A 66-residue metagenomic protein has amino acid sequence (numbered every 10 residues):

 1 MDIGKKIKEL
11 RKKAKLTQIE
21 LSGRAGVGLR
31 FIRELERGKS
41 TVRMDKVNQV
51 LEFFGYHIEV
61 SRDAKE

Functional and structural regions predicted by a protein language model:
M1-I3: Absolute protein N-terminus
K5-E20: Short basic helix-loop element that most often maps to the first helix and adjoining turn of HTH DNA-binding modules
I7, L21-S22, I32-L35: Conserved hydrophobic/aromatic packing and binding residues within compact polymer-binding modules
K13, R37, F53-Y56: Conserved amphipathic alpha-helical interaction elements at protein-protein interfaces in regulatory, energy-coupling
L16-R30: Short alpha-helical DNA-recognition segment
G26-S40: Recognition helix of helix-turn-helix/homeodomain-like DNA-binding domains that insert into the DNA major groove
R37, R62-D63: Short, conserved catalytic or interaction motifs in soluble domains
D45-S61: DNA major-groove recognition helix of helix-turn-helix/homeodomain DNA-binding modules
